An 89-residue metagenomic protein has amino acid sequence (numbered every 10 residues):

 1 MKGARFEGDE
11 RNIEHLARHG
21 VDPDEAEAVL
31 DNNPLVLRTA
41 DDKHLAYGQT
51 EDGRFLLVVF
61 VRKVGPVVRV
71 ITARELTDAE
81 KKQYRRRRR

Functional and structural regions predicted by a protein language model:
M1-R89: Ribonuclease/tRNase effector modules and their secretory precursors
